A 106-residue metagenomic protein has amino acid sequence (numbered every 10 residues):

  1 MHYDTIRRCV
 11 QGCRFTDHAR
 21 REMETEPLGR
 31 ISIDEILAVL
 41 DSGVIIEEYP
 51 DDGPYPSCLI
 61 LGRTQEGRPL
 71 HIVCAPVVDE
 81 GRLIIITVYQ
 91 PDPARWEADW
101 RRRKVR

Functional and structural regions predicted by a protein language model:
M1-R106: Ribonuclease/tRNase effector modules and their secretory precursors
